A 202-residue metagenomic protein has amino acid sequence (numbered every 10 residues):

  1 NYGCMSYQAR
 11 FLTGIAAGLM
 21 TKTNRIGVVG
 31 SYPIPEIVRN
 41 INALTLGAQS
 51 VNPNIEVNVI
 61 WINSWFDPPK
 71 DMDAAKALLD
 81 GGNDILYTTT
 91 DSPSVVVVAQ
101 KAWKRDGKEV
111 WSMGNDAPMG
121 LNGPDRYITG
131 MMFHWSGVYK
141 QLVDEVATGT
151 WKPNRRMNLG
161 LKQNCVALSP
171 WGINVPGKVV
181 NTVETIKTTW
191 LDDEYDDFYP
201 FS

Functional and structural regions predicted by a protein language model:
N1-S202: A residue-level marker of the well-folded mature domains of exported/periplasmic proteins
